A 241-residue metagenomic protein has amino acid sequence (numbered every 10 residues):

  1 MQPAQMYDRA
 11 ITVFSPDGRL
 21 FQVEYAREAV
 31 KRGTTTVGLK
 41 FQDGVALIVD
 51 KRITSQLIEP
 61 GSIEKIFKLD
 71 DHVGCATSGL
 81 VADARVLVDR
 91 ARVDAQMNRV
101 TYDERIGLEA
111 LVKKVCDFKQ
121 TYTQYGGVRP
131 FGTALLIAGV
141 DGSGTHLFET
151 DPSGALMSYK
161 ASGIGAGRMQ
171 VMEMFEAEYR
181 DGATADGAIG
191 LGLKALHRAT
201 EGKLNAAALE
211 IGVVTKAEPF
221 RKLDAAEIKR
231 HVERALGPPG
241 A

Functional and structural regions predicted by a protein language model:
M1-A241: Long, low-complexity N-terminal extensions
